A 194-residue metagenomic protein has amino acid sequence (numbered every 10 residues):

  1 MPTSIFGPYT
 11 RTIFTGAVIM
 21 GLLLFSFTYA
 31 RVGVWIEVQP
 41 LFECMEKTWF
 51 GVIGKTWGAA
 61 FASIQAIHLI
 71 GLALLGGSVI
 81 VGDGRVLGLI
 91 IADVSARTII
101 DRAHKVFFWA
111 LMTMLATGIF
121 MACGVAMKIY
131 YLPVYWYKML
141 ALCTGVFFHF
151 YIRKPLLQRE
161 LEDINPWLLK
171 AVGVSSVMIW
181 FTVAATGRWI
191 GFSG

Functional and structural regions predicted by a protein language model:
P2-G194: Polytopic transmembrane helical bundles with strong interfacial aromatic enrichment
